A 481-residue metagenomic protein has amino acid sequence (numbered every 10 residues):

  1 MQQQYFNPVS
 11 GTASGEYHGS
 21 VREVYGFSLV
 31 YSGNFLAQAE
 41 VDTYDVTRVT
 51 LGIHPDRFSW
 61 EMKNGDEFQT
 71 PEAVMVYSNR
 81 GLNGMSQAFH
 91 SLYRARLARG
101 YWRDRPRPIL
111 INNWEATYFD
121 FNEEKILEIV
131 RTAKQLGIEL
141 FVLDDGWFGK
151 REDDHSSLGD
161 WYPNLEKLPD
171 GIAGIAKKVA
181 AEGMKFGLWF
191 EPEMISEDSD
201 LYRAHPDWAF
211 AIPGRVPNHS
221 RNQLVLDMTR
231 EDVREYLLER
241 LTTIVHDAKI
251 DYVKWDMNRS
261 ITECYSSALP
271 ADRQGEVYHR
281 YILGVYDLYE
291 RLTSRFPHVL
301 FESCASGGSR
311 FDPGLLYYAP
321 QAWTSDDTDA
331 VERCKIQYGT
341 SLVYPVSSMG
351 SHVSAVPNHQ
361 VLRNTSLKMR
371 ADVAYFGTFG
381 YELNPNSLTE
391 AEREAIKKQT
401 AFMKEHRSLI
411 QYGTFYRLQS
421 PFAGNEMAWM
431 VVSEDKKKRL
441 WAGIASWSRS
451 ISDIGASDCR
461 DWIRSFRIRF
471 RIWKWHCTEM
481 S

Functional and structural regions predicted by a protein language model:
M1-Y93, V331, S408, F415 (+3 more regions): N-terminal accessory beta-strand-rich subdomains and adjacent acidic, glycine-rich linkers that precede catalytic cores
G19, S420-I463: Carbohydrate-binding surface patches
G65, I111, A133, F141 (+8 more regions): Conserved, mostly hydrophobic/aromatic
R103-P108, E115-F119, N164-L165, K185 (+1 more regions): Active-site-adjacent "subsite" loops/lids of carbohydrate-active enzymes
K125-F148: Catalytic domains of carbohydrate-active enzymes, especially glycoside hydrolases
T132, L136-I138, L226-D256, G284-V285 (+1 more regions): An active-site-proximal structural segment forming one wall of the substrate-binding cleft that immediately precedes
G149-Y202, E290-S294: Acidic/aromatic-lined carbohydrate-recognition and catalytic surfaces of CAZymes acting on diverse glycans
S196-E235, H279-N386: Glycan-recognition surfaces
